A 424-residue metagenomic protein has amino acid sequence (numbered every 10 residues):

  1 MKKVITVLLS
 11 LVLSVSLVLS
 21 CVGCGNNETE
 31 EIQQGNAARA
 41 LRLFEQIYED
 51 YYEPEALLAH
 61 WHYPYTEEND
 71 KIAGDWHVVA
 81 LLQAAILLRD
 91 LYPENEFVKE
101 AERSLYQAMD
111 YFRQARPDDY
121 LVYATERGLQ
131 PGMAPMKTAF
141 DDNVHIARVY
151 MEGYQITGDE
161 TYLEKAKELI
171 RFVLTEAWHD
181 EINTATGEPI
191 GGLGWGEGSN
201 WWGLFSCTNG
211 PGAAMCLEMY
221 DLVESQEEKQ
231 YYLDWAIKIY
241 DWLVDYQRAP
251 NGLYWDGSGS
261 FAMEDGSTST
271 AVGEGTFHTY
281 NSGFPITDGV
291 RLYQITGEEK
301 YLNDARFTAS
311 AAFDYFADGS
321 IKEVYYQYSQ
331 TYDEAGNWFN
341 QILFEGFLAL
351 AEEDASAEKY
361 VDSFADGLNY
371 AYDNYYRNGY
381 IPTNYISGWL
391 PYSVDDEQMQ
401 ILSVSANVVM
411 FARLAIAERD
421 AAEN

Functional and structural regions predicted by a protein language model:
M1-L8: Positively charged n-region of N-terminal signal peptides that target proteins for export
V18-E31: Sec-dependent signal peptide cleavage junction
I32-A84, L88-D141, E176, T184 (+4 more regions): CBM-like carbohydrate-recognition segments
Q46, L87, R103, Q107 (+14 more regions): Alpha-helical scaffold segments in carbohydrate-active enzymes
R89, P93, Y154-G158, Y220-E227 (+4 more regions): Short coil/turn linking the two alpha-helices of tandem helical-hairpin repeats
V98-L222, L233-I237: Extended ligand-binding groove/face enriched in aromatic
N209, C216, Q230-G289: Active-site cradle of extracellular carbohydrate-active enzymes
